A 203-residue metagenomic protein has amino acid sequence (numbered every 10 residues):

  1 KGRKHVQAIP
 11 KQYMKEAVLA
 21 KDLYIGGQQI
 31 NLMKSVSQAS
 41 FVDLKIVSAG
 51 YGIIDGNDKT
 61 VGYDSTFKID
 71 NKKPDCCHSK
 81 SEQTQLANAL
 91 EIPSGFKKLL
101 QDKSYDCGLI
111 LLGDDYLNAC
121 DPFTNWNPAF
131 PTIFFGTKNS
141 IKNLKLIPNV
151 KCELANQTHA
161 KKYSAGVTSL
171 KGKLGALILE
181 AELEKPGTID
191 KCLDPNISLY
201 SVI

Functional and structural regions predicted by a protein language model:
K1-N31: Active-site helix-to-loop segments that bind/position phosphate- or nucleotide-bearing substrates and donors across
S35-V36, S40, L44, S48-A49: Extended, H/D-rich, highly charged conserved domains that either
D43, D106-L109: Structural motif
I46-S48, P131-K138: Short internal beta-strands
G50-L99: Long, charge-dense
G56-T60, N118-T124, N143-I147: A short acidic (Asp/Glu
L111-D115, F135-K138: Structural motif
K142-I203: C-terminal accessory extensions appended to soluble enzyme cores
